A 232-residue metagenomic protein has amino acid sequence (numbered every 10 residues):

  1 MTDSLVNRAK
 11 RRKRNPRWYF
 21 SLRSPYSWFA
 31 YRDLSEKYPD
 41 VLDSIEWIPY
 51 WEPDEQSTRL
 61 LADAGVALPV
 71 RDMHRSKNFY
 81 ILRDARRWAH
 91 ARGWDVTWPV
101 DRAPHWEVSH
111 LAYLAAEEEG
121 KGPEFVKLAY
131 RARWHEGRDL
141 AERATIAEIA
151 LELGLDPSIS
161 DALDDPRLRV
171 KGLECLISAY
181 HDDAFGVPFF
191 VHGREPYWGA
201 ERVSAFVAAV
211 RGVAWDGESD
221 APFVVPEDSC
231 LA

Functional and structural regions predicted by a protein language model:
M1-D3: Glycine/alanine-rich phosphate-binding loops at beta-alpha junctions
L5-V6, R12-D43, L128-A232: C-terminal cap of thioredoxin/glutaredoxin-like
F29-R133, A221-L231: Structural alpha/beta surface segment adjacent to cysteine/selenocysteine redox centers across thiol/disulfide enzymes
